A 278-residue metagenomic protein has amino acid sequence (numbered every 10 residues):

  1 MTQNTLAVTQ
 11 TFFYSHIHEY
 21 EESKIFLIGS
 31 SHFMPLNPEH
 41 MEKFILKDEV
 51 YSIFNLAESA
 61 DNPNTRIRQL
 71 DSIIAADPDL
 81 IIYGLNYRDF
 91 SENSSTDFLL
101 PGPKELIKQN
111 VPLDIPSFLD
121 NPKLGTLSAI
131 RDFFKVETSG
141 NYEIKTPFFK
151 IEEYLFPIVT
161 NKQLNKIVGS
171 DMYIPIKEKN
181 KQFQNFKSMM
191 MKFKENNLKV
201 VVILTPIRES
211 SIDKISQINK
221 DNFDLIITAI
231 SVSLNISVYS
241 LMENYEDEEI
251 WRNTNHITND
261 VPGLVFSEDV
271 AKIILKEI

Functional and structural regions predicted by a protein language model:
M1-K24: N-terminal secretory targeting modules
L27-I28, H32-D114: Membrane-embedded segments
N55-A57, L204, S240-M242: Residue-level recognition of beta-strand->loop/alpha-helix junctions
L85, L99-N196: Secreted/periplasmic serine-hydrolase-like ester/acetyl group-modifying domain
E153-L155, M190-I215: Active-site segments of SGNH/GDSL-like serine hydrolases that catalyze O-acetyl group transfer/hydrolysis on lipids
I207-L241: Substrate-gating cap/lid alpha-helix
N253-I278: Histidine-centered active-site loop/cap adjacent to the catalytic His in serine esterases/O-acetyl transfer systems
